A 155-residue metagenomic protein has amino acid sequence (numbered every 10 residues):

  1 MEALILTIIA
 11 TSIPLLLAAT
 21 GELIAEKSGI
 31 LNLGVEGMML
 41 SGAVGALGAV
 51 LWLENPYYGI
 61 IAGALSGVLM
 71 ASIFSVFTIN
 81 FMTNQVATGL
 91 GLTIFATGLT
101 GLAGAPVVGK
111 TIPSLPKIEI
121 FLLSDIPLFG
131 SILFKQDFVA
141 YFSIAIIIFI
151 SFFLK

Functional and structural regions predicted by a protein language model:
M1-L17, L31, G45, W52-G59: Membrane-interfacial amphipathic/re-entrant helices at transmembrane-helix boundaries
I5-I8, G37, Y57-L65, A87 (+1 more regions): Hydrophobic alpha-helical transmembrane segments
S12-I13, T20, F95, L99 (+1 more regions): Hydrophobic/aromatic residues within the transmembrane alpha-helices of Major Facilitator Superfamily
A19-I24, V44-A49, S72, V76 (+1 more regions): Alpha-helical transmembrane segments of multipass membrane proteins
I24-G42, I79-L92: Short, non-helical or kinked segments that cap or interrupt transmembrane helices
E54-L99: Alpha-helical transmembrane segments within multi-pass membrane transporters and channels
T97-F129: Extracellular/periplasmic helix-loop junction at the C-terminal end of a transmembrane helix in multi-pass membrane
P127-K155: Alpha-helical transmembrane segments of multi-pass integral membrane proteins
